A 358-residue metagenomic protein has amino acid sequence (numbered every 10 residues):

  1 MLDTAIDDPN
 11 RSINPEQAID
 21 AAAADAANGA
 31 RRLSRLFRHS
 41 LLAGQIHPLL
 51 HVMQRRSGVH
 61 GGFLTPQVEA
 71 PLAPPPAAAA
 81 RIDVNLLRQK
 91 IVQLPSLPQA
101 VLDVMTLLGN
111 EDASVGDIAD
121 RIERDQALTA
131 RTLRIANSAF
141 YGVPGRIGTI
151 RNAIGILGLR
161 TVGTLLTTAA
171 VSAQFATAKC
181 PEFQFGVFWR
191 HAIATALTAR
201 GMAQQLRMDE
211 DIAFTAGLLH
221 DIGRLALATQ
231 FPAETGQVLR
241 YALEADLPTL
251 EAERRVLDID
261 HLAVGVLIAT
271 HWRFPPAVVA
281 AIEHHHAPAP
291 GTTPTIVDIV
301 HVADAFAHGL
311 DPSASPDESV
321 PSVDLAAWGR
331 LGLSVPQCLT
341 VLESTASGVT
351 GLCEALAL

Functional and structural regions predicted by a protein language model:
M1-L325, E343-L358: Conserved alpha-helical "signature site" that marks functionally important helical segments or helix/loop junctions
Q337-C338: Extended, helix-rich structural scaffolds rather than catalytic motifs
